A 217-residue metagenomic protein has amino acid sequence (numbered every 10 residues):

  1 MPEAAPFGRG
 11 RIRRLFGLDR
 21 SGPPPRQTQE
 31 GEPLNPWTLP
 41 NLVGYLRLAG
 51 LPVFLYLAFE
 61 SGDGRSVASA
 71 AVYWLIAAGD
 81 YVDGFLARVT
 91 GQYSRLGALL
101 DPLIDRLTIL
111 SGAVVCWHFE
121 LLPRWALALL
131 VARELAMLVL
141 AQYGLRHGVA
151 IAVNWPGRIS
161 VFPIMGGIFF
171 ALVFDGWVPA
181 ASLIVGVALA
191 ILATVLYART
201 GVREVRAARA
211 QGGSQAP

Functional and structural regions predicted by a protein language model:
P2-G50, L55-Y56, A68-L75, L103-P217: A feature for the membrane-embedded catalytic helix bundles of lipid/isoprenoid biosynthetic enzymes
L57-R65: Membrane-interface transmembrane helices that cradle and orient dolichyl/undecaprenyl
D80, D101: Conserved G/P- and acidic residue-centered "switch" motifs that form tight phosphate/ATP-binding loops in soluble
G84, G97: Catalytic-site-adjacent helices and loops of nucleotide signaling machinery
G91-R95, G148: Juxtamembrane helix-boundary/capping and inter-helix hinge elements in multi-pass membrane proteins
